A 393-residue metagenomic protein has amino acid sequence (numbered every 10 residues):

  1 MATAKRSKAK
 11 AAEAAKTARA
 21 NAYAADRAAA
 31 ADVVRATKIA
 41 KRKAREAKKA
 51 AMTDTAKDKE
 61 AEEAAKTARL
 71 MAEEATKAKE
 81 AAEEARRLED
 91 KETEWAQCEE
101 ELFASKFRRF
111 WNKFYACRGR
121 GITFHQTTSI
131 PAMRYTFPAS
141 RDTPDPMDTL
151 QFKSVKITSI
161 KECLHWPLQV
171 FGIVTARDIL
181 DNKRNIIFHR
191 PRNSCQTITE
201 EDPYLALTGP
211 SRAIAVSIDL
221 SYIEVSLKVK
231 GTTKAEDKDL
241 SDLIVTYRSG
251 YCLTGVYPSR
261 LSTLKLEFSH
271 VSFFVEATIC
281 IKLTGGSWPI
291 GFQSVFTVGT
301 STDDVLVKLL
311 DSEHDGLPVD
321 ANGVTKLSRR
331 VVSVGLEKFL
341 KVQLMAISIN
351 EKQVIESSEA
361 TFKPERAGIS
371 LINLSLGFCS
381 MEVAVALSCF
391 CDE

Functional and structural regions predicted by a protein language model:
M1-R87: Long, low-complexity, compositionally biased polyampholytic IDRs enriched for Lys/Glu and Gln/Arg
K77-S159, I179-E393: Peripheral membrane interaction modules
I160-L164: Intrinsically disordered, low-complexity coil segments
H165-F171, W288-Q293: Short coil-to-beta strand junction motifs in C2/discoidin
P167-F171, R177-N182: Primarily extracytoplasmic ectodomains and periplasmic/lumenal surface modules that are beta-strand-rich
